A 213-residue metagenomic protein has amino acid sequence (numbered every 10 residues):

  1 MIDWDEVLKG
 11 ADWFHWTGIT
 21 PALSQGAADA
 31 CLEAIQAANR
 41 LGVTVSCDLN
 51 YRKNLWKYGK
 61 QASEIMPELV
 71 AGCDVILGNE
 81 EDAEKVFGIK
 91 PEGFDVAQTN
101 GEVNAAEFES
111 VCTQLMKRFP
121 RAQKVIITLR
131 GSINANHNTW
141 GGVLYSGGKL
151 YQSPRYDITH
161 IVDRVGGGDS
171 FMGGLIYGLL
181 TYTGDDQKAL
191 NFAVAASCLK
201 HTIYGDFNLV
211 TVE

Functional and structural regions predicted by a protein language model:
M1-Q25: Conserved phosphate-binding/catalytic loop of the ribokinase/pfkB sugar-kinase fold
W13-I19, V45-K53, I126-T128: Short beta-strands and strand-loop turn motifs
W16-G26, Y51-W56, Q98-E102: Flexible, glycine/proline-enriched loop segments at strand-loop-helix junctions that form or flank small-ligand binding
S24-D29, W56-Q61, Y204: Short, solvent-exposed loop/turn segments at secondary-structure boundaries
L32-N39, M116: Surface-exposed amphipathic alpha-helices with a cationic face
L41, L55-K149: Conserved phosphate/ATP/ADP-binding segment of small-molecule kinases
C47-L49, G78, G168: Active-site flanking residues adjacent to catalytic metal/cofactor-binding acidic residues
A135, Y151-E213: Conserved post-catalytic alpha-helical subdomain immediately downstream of the catalytic base and nucleotide-binding
